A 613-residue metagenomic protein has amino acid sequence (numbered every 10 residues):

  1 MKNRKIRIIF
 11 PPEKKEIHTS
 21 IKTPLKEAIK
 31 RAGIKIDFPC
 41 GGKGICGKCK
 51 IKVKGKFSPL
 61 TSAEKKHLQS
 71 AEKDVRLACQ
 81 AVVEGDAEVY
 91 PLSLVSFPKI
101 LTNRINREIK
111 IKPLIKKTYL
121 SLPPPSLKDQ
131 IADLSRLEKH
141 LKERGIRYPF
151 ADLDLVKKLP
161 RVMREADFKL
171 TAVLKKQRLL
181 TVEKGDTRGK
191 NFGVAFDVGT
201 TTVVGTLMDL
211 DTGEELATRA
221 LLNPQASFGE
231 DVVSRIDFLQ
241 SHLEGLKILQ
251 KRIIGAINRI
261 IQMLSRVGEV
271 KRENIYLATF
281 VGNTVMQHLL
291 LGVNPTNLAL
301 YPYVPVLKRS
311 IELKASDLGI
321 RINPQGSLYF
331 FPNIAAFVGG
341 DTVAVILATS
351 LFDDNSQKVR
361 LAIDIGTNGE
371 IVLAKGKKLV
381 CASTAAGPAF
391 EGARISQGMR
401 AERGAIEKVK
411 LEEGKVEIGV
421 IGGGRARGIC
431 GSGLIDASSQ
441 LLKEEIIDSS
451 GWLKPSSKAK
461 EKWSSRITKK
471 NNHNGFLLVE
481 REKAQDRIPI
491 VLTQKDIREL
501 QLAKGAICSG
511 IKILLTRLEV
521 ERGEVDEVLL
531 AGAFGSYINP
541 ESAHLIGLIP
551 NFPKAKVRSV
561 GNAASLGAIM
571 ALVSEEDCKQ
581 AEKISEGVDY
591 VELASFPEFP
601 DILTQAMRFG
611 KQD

Functional and structural regions predicted by a protein language model:
M1-I6, K65-A195, T200, G245-I254 (+7 more regions): Nucleotide/phosphate-binding catalytic cleft detector across ATP-hydrolyzing and phosphate-transferring enzymes
K35-P59, Q69-G85: Local cysteine-cluster metal-coordination motifs and their immediate loop/turn environment, predominantly Fe-S cluster
F196-T200, G205-D231, T296-E312, A344 (+2 more regions): Glycine-rich phosphate-binding loop of actin/hexokinase-like ATP-binding domains
P224-R266, R394, A405-K410, E499-L502 (+1 more regions): N-terminal phosphate-binding loop and adjacent alpha-helix
K271-N283, S438, R522-G532: Short glycine-rich phosphate-binding loop at a beta-alpha junction
G282-N297, I467, V520, G532-N551 (+1 more regions): Short glycine/threonine-rich loop-to-helix capping motif typified by GTGT followed within a few residues by an Asp-Pro
L442-L518: A contiguous, well-structured pocket-lining segment that forms one wall/lid of small-molecule binding clefts in soluble
V520-I584: Catalytic phosphate/nucleotide-handling subdomain of diverse soluble enzymes
